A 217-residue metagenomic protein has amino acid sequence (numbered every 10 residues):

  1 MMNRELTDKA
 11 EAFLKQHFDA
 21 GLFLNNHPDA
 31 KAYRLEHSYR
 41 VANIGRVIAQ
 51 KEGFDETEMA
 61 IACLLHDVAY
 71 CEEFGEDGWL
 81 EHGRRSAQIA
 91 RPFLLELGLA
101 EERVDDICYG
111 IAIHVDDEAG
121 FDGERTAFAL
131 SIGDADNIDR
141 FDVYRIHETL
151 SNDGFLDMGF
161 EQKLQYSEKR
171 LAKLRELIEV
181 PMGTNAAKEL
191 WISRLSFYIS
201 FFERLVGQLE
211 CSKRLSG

Functional and structural regions predicted by a protein language model:
M1-E76, L80-G83: Acidic/His-rich, divalent-metal-binding segments that scaffold phosphate/diphosphate chemistry
M2-E5, D29-F54, L65, E118-G217: Divalent metal-dependent phosphate-bond-processing catalytic cores, especially two-metal-ion Mg2+/Mn2+ enzymes that act
L22, A49, A69-E76, L94 (+4 more regions): Short amphipathic alpha-helical interaction patches enriched in hydrophobic/aromatic residues with interspersed Lys/Arg
V41, E81-E96: An active-site-proximal "capping" alpha-helix that borders the catalytic cofactor pocket
G53-I61, L97-I111: Acidic/histidine metal-binding catalytic segments
G78-S86, R103, G123, A127-L130: Short acidic-hydrophobic sequence patches enriched in Asp/Glu that either
